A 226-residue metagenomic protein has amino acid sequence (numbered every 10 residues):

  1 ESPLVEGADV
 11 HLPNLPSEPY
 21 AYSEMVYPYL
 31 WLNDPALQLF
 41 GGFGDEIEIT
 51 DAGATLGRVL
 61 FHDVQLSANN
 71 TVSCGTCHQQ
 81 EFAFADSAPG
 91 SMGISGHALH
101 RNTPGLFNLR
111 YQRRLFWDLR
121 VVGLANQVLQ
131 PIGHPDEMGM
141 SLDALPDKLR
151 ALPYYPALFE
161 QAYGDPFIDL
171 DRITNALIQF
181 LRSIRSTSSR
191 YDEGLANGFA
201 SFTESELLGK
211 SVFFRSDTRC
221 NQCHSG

Functional and structural regions predicted by a protein language model:
E1-G226: Periplasmic c-type cytochrome electron-transfer domains
